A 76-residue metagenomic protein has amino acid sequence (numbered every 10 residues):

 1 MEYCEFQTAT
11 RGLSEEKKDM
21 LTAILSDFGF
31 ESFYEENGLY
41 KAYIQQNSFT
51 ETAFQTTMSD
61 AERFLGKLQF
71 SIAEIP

Functional and structural regions predicted by a protein language model:
M1-P76: N-terminal auxiliary segments of SAM/dcSAM-dependent transferases
